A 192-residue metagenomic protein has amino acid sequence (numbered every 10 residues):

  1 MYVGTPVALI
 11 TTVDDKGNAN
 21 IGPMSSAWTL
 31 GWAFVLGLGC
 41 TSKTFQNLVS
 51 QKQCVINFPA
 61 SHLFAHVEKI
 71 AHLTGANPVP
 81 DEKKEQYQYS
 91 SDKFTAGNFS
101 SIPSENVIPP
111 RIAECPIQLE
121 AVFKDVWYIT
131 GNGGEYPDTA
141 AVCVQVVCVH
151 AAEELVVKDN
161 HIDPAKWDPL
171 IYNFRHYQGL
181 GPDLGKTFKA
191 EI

Functional and structural regions predicted by a protein language model:
M1-I192: Basic, polyanion-binding surface patches
